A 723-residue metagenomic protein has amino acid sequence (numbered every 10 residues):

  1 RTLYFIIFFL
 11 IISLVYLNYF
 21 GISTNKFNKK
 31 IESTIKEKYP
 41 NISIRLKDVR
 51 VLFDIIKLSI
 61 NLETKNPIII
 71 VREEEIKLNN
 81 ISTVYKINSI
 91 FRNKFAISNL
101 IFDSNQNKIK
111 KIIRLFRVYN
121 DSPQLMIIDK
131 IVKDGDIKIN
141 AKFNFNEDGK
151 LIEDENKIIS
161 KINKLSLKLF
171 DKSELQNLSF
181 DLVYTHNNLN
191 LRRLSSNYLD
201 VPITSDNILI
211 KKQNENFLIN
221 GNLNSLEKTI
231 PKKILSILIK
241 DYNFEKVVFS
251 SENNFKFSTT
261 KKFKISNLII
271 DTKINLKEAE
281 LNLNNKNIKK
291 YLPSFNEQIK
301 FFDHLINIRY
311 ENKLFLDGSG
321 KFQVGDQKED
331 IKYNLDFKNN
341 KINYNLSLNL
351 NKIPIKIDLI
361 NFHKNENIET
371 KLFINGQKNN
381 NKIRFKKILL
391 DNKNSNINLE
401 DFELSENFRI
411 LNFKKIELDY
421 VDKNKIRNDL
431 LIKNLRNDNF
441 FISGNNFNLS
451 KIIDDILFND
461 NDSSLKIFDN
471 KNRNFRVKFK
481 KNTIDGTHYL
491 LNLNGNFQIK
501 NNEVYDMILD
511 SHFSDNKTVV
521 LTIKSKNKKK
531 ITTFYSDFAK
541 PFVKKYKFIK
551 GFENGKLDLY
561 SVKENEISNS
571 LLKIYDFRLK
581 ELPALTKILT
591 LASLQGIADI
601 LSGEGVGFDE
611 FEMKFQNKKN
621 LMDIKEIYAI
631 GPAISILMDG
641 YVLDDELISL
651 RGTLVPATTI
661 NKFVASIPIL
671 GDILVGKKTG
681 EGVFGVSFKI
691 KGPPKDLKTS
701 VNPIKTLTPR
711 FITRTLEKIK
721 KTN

Functional and structural regions predicted by a protein language model:
T2-Y16: Hydrophobic membrane-insertion alpha-helices, especially the h-region of bacterial N-terminal signal peptides
Y4, T24-S59, I81-M622, I627 (+1 more regions): Membrane-proximal interfacial segments on either side of biological membranes
L14-N25: A short, highly charged nucleic-acid-interacting micro-segment common to nuclease and nuclease-linked defense proteins
S59-K65, I69: Extracellular/periplasmic ligand-binding regions of membrane signal-transduction receptors
I76: ABC ATPase A-loop
